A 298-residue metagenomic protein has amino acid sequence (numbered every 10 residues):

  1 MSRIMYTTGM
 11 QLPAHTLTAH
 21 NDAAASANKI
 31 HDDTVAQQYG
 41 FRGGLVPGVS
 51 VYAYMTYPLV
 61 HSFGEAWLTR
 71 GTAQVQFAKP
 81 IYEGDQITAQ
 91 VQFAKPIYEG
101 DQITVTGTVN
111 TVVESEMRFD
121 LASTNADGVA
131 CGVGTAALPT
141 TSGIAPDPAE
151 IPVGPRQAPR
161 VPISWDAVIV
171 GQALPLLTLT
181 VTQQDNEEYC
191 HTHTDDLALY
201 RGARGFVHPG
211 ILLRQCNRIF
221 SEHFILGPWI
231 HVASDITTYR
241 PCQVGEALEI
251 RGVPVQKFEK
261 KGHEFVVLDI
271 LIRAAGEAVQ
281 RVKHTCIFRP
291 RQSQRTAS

Functional and structural regions predicted by a protein language model:
M1-A19, E83-I169, T238-S298: HotDog/MaoC-like acyl-thioester-processing domains
S2-R70, T141-A233, S293-S298: Hot-dog-fold acyl-thioester-processing enzymes
Y39, V46, S50-T104, V109 (+3 more regions): Hydrophobic beta-strand-centered segment that forms part of the acyl-chain substrate-binding groove
A73, F119, P175-L177, S234 (+1 more regions): Structural beta-strand/beta-sheet cores of well-ordered domains, especially the beta-sheet scaffolds that support
